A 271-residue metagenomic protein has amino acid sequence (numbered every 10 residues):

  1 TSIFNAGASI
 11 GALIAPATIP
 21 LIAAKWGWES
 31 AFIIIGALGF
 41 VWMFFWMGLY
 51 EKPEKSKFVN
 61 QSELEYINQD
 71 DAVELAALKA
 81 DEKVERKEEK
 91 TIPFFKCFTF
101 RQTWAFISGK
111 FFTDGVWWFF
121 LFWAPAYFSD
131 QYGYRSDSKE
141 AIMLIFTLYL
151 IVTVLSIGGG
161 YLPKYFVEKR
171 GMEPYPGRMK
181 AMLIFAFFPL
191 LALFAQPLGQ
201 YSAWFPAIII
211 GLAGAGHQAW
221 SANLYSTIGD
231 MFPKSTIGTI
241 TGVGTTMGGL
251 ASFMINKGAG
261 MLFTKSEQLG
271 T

Functional and structural regions predicted by a protein language model:
T1-A24, I151-S156, T245-N256: Glycine-rich segments within core transmembrane alpha-helices of 12-TM secondary carriers
F4-K57: Helix-loop-helix hairpin linking two adjacent transmembrane segments in secondary transporters
T18-W26, F128-S129, L162-P163, V167 (+1 more regions): Interfacial helix-cap and linker-helix signal at transmembrane-aqueous boundaries of multi-pass secondary transporters
A24-A37, S138, G177-K180, M261-T271: A membrane-interface helix-boundary motif in multi-pass transporters
P53-I107, Q131-Y134: Juxtamembrane intracellular "pre-TM" segments in multi-pass secondary transporters
F95-G160, H217-S221, Y225, G229 (+2 more regions): Extracytoplasmic gate region of multi-pass secondary transporters
Y175-N223: C-terminal transmembrane helical hairpin of 12-TM major facilitator-type secondary transporters
G229-E267: A late C-terminal transmembrane helix in Major Facilitator Superfamily
